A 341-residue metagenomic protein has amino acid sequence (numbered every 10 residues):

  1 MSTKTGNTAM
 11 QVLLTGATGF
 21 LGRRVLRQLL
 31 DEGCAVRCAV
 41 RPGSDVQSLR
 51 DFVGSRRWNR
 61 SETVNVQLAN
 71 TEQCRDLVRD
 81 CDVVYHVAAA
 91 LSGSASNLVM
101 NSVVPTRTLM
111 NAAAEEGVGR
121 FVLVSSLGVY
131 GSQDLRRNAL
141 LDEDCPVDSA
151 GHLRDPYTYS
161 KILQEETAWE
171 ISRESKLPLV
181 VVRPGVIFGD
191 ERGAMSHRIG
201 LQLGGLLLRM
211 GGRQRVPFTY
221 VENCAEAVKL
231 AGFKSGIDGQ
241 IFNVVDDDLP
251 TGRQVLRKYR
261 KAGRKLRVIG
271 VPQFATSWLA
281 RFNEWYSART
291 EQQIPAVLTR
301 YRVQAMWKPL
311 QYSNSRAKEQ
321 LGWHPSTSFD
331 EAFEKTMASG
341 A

Functional and structural regions predicted by a protein language model:
S2-T3, Q11, Y312-Q320, H324-A341: Amphipathic terminal alpha-helices
M10-E32: N-terminal Rossmann NAD(P)H-binding glycine-rich loop of SDR-like oxidoreductase domains
S55-V104, A112, S132: NAD(P)H-binding glycine-rich loop region in Rossmannoid oxidoreductase-like domains and their noncatalytic homologs
T108-P156: Conserved Rossmann-fold NAD(P)-dependent oxidoreductase catalytic core, especially the SDR/UDP-sugar
H152-V180: Active-site Tyr-X1-5-Lys
I162, S175-L177, F188-R198, L230-F242 (+1 more regions): Glycine/proline-rich active-site loop of Rossmann-fold NAD(P)-dependent oxidoreductases
S172-V216, N223, Y259: NAD(P)-dependent short-chain dehydrogenase/reductase
L230-V297, N314, D330, E334-M337: Mid/C-terminal beta-alpha module of Rossmann-like enzyme folds, strongest in SDR-family dehydrogenases/epimerases
